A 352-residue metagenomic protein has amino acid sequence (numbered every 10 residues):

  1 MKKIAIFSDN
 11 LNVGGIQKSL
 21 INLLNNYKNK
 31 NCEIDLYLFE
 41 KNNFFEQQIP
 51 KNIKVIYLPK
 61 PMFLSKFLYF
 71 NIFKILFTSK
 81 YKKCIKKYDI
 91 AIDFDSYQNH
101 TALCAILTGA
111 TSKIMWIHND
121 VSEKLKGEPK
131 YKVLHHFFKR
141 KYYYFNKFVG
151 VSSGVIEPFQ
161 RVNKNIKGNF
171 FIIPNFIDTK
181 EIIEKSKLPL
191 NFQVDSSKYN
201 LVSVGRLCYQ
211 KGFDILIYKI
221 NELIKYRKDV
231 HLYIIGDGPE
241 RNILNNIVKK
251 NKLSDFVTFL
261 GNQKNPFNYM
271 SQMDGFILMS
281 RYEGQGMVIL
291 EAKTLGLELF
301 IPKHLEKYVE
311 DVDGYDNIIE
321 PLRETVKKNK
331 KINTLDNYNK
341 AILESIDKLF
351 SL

Functional and structural regions predicted by a protein language model:
I6-V13, K18, N22, N26-Y69 (+2 more regions): N-terminal strand-loop element at the rim of the active site of nucleotide-sugar-dependent glycosyltransferases
G14-N22, Y199-K225, P239-N245, M287: A conserved mid-protein helix/loop that constitutes part of the nucleotide-sugar donor-binding site
G15, G314-D316, E320-L352: A charged, aromatic-enriched C-terminal amphipathic alpha-helix characteristic of glycosyltransferases across folds
S79-K86, Y131-G150: Membrane-proximal helix-turn-helix segments that form the acceptor-binding/catalytic region of lipid-linked
D93-N99, I117: Short His-centered aromatic/hydrophobic patch
Y144-F170, I177-T179: A short, active-site helix/loop in glycosyltransferases that binds the activated sugar's phosphate group
N245-G261: Nucleotide-activated donor-binding/catalytic signature segment of Leloir-type glycosyltransferases, i.e., the conserved
N262, R281: Aromatic "clamp/platform" in nucleotide-sugar-dependent glycosyltransferases that forms part of the donor/acceptor
